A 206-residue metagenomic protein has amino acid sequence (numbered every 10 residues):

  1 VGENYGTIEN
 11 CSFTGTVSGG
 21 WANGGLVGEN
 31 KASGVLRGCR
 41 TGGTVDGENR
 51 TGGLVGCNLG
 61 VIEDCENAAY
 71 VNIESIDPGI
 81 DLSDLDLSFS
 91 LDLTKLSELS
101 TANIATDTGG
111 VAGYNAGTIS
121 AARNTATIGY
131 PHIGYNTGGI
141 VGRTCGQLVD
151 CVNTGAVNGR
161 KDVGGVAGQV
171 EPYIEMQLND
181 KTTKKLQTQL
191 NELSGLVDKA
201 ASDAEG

Functional and structural regions predicted by a protein language model:
V1-D203: Predominantly extracellular/luminal carbohydrate-interaction, adhesion, and secreted-enzyme modules that are
